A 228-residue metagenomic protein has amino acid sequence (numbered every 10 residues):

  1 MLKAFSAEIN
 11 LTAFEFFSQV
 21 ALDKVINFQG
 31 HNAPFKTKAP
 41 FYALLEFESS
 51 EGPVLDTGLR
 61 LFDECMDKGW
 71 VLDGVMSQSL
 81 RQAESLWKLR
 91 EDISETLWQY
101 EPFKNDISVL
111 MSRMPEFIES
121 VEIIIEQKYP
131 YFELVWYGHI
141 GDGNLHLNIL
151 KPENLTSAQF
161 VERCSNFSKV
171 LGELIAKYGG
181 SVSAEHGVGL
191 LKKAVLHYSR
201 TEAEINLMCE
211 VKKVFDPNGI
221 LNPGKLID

Functional and structural regions predicted by a protein language model:
M1-D228: Noncatalytic alpha-helical scaffold of FAD-dependent oxidoreductases
